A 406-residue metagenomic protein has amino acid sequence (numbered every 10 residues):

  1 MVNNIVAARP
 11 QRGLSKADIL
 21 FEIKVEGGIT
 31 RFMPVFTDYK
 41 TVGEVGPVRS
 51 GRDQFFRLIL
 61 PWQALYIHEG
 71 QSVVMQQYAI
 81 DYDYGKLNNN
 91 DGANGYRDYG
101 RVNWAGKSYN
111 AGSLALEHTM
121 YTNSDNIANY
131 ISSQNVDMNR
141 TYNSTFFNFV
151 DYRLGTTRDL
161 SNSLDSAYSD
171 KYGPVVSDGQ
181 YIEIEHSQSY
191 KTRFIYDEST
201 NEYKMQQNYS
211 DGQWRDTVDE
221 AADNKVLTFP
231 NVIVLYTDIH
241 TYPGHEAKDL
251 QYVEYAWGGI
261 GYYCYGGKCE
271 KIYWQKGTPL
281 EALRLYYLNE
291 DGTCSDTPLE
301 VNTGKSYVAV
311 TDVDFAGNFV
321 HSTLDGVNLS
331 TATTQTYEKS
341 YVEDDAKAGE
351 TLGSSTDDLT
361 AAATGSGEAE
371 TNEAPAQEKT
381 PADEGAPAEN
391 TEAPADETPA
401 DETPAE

Functional and structural regions predicted by a protein language model:
V2-F21, E26-S355, L359: A surface/extracellular/periplasmic glyco- and lipid-processing/surface-interacting theme
Y341-E406: Ser/Thr/Gly/Pro-rich low-complexity, disordered linker/stalk segments of secreted and cell-surface proteins
